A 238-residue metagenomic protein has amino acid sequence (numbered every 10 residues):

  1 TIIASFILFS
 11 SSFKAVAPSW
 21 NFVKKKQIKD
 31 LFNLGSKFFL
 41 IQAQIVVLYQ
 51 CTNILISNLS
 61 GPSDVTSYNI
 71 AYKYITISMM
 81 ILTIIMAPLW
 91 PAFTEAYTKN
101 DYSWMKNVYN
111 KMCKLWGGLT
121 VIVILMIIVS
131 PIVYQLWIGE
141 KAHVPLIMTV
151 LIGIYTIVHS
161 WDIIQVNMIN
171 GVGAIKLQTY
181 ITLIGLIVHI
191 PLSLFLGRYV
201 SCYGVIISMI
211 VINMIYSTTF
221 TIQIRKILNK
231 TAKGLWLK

Functional and structural regions predicted by a protein language model:
T1-I3, S130, G173-K176, L186-T218 (+2 more regions): Membrane-interface helix-loop junctions in multi-pass transport and translocation proteins
T1-S5, V46, K73-T76, K111 (+3 more regions): Residue-level recognition of pore/gate-forming positions within transmembrane alpha-helices of multi-pass
S5-Y49, A92, N100-S103, N107 (+1 more regions): Interhelical loop/hinge segments that connect adjacent transmembrane helices in multipass membrane
I28, F32, N69, D101-G117 (+2 more regions): Interfacial transmembrane-helix starts/ends
K37, T52-I54, T66-L82, M214: Alpha-helical transmembrane segments of polytopic membrane transporters and translocases
P62-S63, Y102-S103, I128-I157, Y203: Interfacial segments at transmembrane-helix termini and the short loops linking adjacent helices
M79-N100, M168-G171: Helix-loop junctions and terminal segments of transmembrane helices in multi-pass membrane transport/translocation
G153-I184, I224: Membrane-interface junctions at transmembrane-helix termini in multi-pass inner-membrane proteins
